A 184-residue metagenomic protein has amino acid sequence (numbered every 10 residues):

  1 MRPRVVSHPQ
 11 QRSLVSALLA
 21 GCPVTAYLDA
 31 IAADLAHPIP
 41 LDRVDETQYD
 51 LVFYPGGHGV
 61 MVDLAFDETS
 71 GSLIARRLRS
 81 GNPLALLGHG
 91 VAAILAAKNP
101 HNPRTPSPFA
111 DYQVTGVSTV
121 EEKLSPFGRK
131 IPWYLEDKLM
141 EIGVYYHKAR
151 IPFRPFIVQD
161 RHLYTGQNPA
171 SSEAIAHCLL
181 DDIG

Functional and structural regions predicted by a protein language model:
M1-S80, L84, A93-G184: Extended, subdomain-level signal for the structured scaffold at the beginning of enzyme domains
G88-G90: Catalytic nucleophile serine of serine hydrolases, specifically the conserved "nucleophile elbow" pentapeptide
